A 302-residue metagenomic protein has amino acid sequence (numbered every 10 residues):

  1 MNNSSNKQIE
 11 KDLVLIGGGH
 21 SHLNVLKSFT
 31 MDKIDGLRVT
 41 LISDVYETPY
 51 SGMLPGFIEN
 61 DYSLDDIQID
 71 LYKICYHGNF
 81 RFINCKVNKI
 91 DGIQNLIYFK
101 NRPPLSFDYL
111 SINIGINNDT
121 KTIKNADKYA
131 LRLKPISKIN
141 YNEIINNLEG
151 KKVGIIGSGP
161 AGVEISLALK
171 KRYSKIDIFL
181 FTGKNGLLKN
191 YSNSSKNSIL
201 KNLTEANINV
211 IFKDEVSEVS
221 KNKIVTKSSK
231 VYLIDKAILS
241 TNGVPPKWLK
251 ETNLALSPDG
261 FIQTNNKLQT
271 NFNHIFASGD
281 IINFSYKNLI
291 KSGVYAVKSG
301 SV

Functional and structural regions predicted by a protein language model:
M1-V14, H77-G154, V225-K227, I238: FAD-binding core/adjacent interface of flavoenzyme oxidoreductases
N2-F80, E164-N193: Beta1-alpha1 glycine-rich phosphate/pyrophosphate-binding loop at the start of Rossmann-like nucleotide-binding domains
I16, I156, G279: Active-site flanking residues adjacent to catalytic metal/cofactor-binding acidic residues
S21, G115-N118, G243-P245: Short glycine-rich anion-binding loops that position phosphate/pyrophosphate groups of nucleotides and phosphorylated
R81-I90, L105, S174-T264: A Rossmann-like FAD-binding core segment of flavoenzymes
K128-E149, V231-K298: FAD-site-proximal beta/loop scaffold in flavoenzymes
N140-F181: Rossmann-like NAD(P)H-binding beta-loop-alpha module
